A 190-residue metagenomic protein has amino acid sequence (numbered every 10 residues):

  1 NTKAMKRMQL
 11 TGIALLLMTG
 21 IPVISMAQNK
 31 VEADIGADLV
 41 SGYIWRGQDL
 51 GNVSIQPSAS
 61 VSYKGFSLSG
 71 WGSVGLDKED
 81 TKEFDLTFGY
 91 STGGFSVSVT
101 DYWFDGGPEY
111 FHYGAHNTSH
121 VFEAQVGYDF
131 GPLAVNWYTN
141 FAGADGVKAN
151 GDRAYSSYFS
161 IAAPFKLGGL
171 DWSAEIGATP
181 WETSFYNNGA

Functional and structural regions predicted by a protein language model:
N1-E32: Cleavable N-terminal export/targeting peptides
S25-A190: Outer-membrane beta-barrel proteins
